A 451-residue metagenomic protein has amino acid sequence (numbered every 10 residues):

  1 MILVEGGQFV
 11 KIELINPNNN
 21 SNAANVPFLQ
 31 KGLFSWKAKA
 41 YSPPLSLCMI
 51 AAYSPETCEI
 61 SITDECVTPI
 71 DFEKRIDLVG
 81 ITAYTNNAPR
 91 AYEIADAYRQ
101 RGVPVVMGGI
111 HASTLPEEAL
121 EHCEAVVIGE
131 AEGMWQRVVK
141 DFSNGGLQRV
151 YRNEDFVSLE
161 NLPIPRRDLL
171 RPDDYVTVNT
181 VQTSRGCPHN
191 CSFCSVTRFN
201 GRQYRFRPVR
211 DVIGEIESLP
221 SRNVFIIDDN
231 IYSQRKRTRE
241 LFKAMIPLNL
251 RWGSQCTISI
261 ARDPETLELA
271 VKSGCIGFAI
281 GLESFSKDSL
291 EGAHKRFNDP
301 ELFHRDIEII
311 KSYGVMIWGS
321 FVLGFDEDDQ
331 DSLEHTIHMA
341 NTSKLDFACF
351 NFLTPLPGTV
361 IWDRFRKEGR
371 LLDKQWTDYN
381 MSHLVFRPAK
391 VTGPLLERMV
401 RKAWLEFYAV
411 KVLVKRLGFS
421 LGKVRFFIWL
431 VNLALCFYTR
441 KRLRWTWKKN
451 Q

Functional and structural regions predicted by a protein language model:
M1-P17, S21-V26, E56-I62, F142 (+3 more regions): Radical SAM enzyme core and accessory elements
E5, I164-W318, F325, H338: Radical SAM [4Fe-4S] cluster-binding motif and immediate context
G6-N223, L395: Acidic, low-complexity intrinsically disordered segments
S21-N25, E118, H189, K236 (+4 more regions): Flexible glycine/acidic-rich beta-alpha junction loops that bind and position SAM and/or redox cofactors in anaerobic
I50-S61, D306-I317, S343, E406: A structural motif corresponding to the C-terminal end of an alpha-helix and its immediate exit/capping segment
I76, L241-M245, I310, D329-L345 (+1 more regions): Short, electropositive alpha-helical surface patch
V106-M107, V127, V150-Y151, G253-Q255 (+3 more regions): Structural detector of well-ordered beta-strand residues that form the stable sheet scaffold of enzyme domains
E118-R137, L269-A279, H335-F350: Structural recognition of alpha->loop->beta junctions
